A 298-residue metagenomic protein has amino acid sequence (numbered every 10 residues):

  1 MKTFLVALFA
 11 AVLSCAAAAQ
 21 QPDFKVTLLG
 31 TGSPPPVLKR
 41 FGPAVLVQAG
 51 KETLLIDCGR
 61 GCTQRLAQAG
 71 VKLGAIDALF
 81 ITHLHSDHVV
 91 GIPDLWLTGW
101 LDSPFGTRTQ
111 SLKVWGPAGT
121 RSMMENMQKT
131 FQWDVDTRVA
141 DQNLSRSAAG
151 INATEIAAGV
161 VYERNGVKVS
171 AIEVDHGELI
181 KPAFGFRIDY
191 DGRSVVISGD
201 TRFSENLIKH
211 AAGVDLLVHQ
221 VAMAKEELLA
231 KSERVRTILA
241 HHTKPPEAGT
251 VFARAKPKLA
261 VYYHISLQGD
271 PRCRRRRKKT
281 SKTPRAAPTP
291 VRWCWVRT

Functional and structural regions predicted by a protein language model:
M1-F4: Positively charged n-region of N-terminal signal peptides that target proteins for export
V6-A16: Bacterial N-terminal signal peptides
S14, G159-V160, G213: Generic structural signal for short, solvent-exposed loop/turn connectors between secondary structure elements
A17-A18, L217: Intrinsic low-complexity/disordered segments
A19-V195, K282-T283, A287-T298: Binuclear metal-dependent hydrolase catalytic cores
V174, D200-T201: Residue-level structural signal for beta-strand termini and adjacent loop
F184-G185, D191-V196, R202-R297: Cap/insert and terminal regions of metallo-dependent hydrolase folds
